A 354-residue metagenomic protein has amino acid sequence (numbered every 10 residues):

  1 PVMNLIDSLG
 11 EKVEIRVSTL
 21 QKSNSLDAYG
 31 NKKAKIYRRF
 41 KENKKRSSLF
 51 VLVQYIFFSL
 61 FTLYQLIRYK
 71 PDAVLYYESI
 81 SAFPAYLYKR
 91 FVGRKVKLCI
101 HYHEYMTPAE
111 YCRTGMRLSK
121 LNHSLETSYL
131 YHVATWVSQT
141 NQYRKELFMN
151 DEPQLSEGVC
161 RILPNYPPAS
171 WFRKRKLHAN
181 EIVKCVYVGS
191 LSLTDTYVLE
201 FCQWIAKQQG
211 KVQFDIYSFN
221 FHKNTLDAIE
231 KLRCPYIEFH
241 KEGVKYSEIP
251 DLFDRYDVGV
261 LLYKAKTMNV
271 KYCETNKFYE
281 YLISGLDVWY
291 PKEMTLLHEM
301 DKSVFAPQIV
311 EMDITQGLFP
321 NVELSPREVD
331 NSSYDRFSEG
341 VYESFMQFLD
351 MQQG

Functional and structural regions predicted by a protein language model:
P1-N24, Y69, P164, Q203-G210: N-terminal subdomain of nucleotide-sugar transferases
D7, L60-I67, F83, L87-F91 (+3 more regions): Membrane-proximal helix-turn-helix segments that form the acceptor-binding/catalytic region of lipid-linked
D7-Q54, R144, F219-T225: N-terminal strand-loop element at the rim of the active site of nucleotide-sugar-dependent glycosyltransferases
Y76-S81, H103: Short His-centered aromatic/hydrophobic patch
G115, K120, T127-C160, P167-A169 (+2 more regions): A short, active-site helix/loop in glycosyltransferases that binds the activated sugar's phosphate group
S138, P167-W171, K176-T196, C202 (+1 more regions): Conserved donor-binding/catalytic core segment of Leloir-type glycosyltransferases
S192-T196, G243-I249, G259-E280, W289-H298: Nucleotide-sugar-dependent
T225-V258: Nucleotide-activated donor-binding/catalytic signature segment of Leloir-type glycosyltransferases, i.e., the conserved
